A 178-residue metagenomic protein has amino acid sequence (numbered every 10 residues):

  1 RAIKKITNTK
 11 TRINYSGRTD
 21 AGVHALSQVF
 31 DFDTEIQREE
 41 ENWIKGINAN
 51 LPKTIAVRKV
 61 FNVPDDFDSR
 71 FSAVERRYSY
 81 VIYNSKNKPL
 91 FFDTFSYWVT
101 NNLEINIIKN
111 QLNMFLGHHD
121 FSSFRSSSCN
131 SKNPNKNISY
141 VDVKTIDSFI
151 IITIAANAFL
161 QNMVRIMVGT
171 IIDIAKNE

Functional and structural regions predicted by a protein language model:
A2-E178: Structured-RNA-binding interfaces characteristic of tRNA pseudouridine synthases
